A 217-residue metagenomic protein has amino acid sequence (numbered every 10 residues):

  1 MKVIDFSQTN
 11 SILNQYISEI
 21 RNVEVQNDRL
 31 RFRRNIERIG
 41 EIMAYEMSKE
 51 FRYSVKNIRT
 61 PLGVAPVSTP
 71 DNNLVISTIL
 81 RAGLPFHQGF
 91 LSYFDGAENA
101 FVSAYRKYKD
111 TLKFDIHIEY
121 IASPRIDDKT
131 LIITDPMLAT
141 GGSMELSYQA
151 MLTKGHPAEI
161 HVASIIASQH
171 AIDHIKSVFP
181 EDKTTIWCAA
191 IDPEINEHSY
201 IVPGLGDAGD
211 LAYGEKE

Functional and structural regions predicted by a protein language model:
M1-E217: PRPP-associated nucleotide enzymes
